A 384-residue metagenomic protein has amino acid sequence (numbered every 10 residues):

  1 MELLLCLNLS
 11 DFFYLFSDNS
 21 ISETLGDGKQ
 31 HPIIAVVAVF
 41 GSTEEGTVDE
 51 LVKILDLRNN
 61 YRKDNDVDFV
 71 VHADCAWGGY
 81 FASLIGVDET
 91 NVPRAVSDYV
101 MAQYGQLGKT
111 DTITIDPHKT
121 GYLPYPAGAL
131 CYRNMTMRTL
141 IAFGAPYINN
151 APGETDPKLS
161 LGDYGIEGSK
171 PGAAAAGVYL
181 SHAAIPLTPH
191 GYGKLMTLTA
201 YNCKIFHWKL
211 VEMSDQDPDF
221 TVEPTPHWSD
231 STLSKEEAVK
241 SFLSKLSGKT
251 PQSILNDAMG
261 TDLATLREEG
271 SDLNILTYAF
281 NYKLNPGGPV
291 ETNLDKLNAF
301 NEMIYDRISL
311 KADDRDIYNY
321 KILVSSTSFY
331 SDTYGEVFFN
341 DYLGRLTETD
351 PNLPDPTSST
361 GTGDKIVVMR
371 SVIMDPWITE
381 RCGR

Functional and structural regions predicted by a protein language model:
M1-K53, S83-G108: PLP-dependent aminotransferase-class I/II
E23-H31, L57-V70, V87, Q106 (+3 more regions): Secondary-structure transition/capping motifs at alpha-helix termini and the adjoining loop/turn into the next element
D27-K29, G168-G172, T357-K365: Short glycine/proline-enriched loop/turn "hinge" motifs that connect secondary-structure elements and lie
I33-F40, E44-D49, R58-D64, F69 (+4 more regions): Soluble FAD-dependent oxygen oxidases
V39-G46, L84, T90, V96-N274 (+1 more regions): Active-site C-terminal subdomain of aminotransferase-like
D74: Glycine-centered flexible beta-alpha turn that most often forms the glycine-rich phosphate-binding loop
V290-A312, R384: Short amphipathic alpha-helices in soluble, non-transmembrane regions that often serve as interface/regulatory elements
G335-R384: PLP-dependent enzyme catalytic core of the Aspartate aminotransferase-like
